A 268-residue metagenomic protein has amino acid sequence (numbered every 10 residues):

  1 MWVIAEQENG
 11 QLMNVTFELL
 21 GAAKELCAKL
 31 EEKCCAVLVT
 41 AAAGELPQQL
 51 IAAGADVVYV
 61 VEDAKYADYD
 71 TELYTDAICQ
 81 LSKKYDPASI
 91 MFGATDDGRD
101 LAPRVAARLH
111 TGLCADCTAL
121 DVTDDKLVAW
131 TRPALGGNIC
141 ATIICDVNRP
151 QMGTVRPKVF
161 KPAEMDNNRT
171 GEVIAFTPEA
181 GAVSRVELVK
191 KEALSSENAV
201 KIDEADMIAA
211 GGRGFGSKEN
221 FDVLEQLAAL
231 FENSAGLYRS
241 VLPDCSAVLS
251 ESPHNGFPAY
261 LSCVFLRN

Functional and structural regions predicted by a protein language model:
M1-N268: N-terminal glycine-rich FAD/FM-binding segment characteristic of electron-transfer flavoproteins
